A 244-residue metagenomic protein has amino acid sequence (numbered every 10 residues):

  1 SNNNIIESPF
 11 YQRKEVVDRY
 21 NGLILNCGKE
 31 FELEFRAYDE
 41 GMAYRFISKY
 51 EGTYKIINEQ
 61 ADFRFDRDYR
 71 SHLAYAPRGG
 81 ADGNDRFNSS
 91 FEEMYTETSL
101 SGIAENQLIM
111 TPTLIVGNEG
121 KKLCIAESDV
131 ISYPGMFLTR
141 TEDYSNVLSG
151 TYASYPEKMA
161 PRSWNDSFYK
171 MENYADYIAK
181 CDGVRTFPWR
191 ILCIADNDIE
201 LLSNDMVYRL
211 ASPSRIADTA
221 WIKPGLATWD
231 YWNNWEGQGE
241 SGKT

Functional and structural regions predicted by a protein language model:
S1-S203: N-terminal accessory beta-strand-rich subdomains and adjacent acidic, glycine-rich linkers that precede catalytic cores
N165-S167, A175-T244: An acidic-aromatic substrate-binding cleft motif
